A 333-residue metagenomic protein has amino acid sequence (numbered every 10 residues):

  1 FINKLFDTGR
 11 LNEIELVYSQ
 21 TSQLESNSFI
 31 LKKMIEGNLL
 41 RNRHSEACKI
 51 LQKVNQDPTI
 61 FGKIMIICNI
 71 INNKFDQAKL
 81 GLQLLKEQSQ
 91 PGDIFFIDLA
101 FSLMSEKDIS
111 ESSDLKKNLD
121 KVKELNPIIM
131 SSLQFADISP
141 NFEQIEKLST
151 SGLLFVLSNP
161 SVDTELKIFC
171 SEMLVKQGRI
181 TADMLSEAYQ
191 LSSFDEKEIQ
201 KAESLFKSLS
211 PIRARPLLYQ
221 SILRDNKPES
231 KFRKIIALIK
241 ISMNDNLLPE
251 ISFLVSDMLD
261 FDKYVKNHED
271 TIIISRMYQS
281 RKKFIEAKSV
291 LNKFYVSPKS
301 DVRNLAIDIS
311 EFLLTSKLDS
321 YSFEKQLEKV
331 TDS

Functional and structural regions predicted by a protein language model:
F1-S333: Alpha-helical solenoid repeat scaffolds
